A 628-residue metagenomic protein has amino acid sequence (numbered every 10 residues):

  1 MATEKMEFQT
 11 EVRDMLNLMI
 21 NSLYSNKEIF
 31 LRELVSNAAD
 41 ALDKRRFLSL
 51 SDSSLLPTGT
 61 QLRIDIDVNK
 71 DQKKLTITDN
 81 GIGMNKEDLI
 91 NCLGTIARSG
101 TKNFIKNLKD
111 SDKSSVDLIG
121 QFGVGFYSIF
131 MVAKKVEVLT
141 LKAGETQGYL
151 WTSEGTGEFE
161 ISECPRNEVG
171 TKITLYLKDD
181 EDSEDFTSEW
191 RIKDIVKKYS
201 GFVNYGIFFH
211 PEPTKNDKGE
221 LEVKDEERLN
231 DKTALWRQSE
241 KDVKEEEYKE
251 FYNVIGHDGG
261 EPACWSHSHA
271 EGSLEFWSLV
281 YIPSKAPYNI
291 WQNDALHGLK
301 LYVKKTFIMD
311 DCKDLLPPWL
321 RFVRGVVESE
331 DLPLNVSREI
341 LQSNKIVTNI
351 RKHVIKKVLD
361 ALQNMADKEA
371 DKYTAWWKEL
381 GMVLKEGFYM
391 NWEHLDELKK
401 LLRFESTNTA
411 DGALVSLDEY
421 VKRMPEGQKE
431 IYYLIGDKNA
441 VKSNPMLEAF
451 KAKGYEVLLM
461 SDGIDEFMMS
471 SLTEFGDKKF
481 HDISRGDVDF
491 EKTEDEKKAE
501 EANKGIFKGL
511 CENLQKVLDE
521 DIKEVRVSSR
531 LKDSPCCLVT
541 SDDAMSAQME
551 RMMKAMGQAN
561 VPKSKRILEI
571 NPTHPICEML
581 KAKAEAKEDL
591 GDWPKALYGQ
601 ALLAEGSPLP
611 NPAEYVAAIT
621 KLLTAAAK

Functional and structural regions predicted by a protein language model:
M1-F186, D194: GHKL (Bergerat-fold) ATPase N-terminal catalytic module, capturing the glycine-rich phosphate-binding loop and acidic
L118, L139-E158, K178-D185, W190-K628: GHKL/Bergerat-fold ATPase module in large chromosome/replication-associated machines
